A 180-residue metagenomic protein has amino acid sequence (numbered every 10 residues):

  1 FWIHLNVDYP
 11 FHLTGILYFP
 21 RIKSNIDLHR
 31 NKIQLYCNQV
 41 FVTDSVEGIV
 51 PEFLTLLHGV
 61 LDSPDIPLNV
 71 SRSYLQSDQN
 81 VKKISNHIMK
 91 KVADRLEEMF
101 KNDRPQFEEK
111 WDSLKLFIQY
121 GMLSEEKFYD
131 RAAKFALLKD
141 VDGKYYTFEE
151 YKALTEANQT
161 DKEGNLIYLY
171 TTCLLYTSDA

Functional and structural regions predicted by a protein language model:
F1-S178: Conserved GHKL (Bergerat-fold) ATPase module
